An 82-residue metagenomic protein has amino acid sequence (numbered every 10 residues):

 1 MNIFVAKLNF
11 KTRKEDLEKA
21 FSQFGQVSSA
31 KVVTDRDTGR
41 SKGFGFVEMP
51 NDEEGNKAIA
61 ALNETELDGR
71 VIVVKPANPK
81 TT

Functional and structural regions predicted by a protein language model:
M1-K42, E48-T82: Intrinsically disordered, low-complexity RNA-binding regions enriched in Gly/Arg/Ser/Tyr
